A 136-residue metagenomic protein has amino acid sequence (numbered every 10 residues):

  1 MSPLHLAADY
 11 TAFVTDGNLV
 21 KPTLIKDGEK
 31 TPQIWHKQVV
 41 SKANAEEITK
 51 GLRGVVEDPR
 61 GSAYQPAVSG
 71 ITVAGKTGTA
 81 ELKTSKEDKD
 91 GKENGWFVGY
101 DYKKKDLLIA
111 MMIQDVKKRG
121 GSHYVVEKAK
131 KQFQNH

Functional and structural regions predicted by a protein language model:
M1-K37, A43, P59-H136: Active-site beta-strand/loop architecture of penicillin-binding DD-peptidases
